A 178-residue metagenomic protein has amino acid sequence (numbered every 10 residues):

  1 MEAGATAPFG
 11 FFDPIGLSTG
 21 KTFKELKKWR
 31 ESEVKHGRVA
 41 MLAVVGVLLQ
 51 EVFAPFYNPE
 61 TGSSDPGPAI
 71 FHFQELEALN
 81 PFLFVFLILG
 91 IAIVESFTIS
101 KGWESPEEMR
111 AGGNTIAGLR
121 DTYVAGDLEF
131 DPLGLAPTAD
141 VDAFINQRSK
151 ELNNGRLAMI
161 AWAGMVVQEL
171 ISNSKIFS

Functional and structural regions predicted by a protein language model:
M1-S178: Alpha-helical transmembrane segments and their helix-helix packing motifs
